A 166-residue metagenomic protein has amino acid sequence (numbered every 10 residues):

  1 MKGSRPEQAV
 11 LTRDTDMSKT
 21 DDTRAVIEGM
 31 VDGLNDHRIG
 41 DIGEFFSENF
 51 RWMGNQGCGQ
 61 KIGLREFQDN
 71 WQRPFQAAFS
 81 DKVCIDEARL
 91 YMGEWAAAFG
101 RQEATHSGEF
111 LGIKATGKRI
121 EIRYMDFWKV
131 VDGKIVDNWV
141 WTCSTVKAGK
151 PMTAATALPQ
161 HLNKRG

Functional and structural regions predicted by a protein language model:
K2-E48, T156-G166: Short, low-complexity N-terminal intrinsically disordered segments enriched in polar/charged residues
S4, E121-P151: Short beta-strand edge/turn micro-motifs at domain boundaries
D21, G40-E94, R101-E103: A solvent-exposed, acidic/Ser-Thr-rich amphipathic alpha-helical stretch
T23-I27, W52, F75, M125-W128 (+2 more regions): Short, structured motif recognition centered on aromatic/hydrophobic residues
G29-L34, N70, E87-A88, K129 (+1 more regions): A structural feature that tracks compact, well-ordered secondary-structure segments with a strong bias toward
R89-A97, K129-V136: A short, structured loop/turn motif at beta-sheet edges
R101-V131: Exposed beta-sheet edge and beta->alpha loop/turn motif
A104, W141-K164: A short, hydrophobic/aromatic-rich structural module that often spans a beta strand with its adjoining loop
